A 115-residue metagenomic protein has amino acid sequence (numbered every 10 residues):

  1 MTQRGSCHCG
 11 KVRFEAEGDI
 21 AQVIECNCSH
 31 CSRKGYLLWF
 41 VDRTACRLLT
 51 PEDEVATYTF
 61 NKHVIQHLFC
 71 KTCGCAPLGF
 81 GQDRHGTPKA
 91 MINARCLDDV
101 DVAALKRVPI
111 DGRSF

Functional and structural regions predicted by a protein language model:
M1-F115: A short Gly-Trp-Pro
